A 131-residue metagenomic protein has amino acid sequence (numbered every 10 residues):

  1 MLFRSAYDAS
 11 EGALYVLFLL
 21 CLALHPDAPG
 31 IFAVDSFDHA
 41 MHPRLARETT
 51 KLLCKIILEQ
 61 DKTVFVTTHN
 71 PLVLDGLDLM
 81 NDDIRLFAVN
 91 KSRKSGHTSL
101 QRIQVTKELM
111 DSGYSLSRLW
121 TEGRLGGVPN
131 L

Functional and structural regions predicted by a protein language model:
M1-L22, I31-R44: Conserved ABC ATPase signature
P29-I31, T63: Residue-level preference for the first positions of well-ordered beta-strands
E48-L131: C-terminal lobe/lid and adjacent interdomain/linker elements of RecA-like ASCE P-loop ATPase modules
